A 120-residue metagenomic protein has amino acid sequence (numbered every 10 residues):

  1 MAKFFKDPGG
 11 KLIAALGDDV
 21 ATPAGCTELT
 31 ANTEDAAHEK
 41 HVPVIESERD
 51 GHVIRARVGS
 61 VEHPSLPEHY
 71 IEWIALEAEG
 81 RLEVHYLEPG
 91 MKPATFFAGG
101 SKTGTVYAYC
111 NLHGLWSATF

Functional and structural regions predicted by a protein language model:
F5-G9, A21-G25, C110: Short cysteine-rich clusters marking metal-coordination/redox-active sites
L16-G51: Transition segment at domain starts
R55-V58, P93-G100: Exposed aromatic-hydrophobic patches
V58-L66: Short amphipathic, basic-aromatic surface patches that mediate peripheral association with negatively charged
Y70-G80: Extended low-complexity, serine/threonine- and proline-enriched intrinsically disordered segments
A78-Y86, W116: Surface-exposed loop/edge segments in extracytoplasmic proteins
K102-L112: Short, aromatic- and glycine-rich surface loops/edge beta-strands on solvent-exposed regions
N111-T119: Short acidic/polar inter-strand loop motif in beta-rich domains
